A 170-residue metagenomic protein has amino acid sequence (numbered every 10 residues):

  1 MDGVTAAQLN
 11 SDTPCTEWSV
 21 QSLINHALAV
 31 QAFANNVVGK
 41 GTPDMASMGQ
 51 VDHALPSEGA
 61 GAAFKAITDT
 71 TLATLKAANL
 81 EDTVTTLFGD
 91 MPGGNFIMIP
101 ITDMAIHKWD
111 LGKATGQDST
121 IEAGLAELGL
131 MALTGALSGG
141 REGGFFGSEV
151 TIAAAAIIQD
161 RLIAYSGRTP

Functional and structural regions predicted by a protein language model:
G3-T16, A32, N36-M48, H53-A66 (+1 more regions): Structured surface interface patches that mediate subunit assembly and partner/cofactor docking
L23: N-terminal cationic and glycine-rich segments that engage phosphates or anionic surfaces
H26-A27: Glycine-rich loop at the start of a catalytic domain that most often binds anionic cofactors/ligands
